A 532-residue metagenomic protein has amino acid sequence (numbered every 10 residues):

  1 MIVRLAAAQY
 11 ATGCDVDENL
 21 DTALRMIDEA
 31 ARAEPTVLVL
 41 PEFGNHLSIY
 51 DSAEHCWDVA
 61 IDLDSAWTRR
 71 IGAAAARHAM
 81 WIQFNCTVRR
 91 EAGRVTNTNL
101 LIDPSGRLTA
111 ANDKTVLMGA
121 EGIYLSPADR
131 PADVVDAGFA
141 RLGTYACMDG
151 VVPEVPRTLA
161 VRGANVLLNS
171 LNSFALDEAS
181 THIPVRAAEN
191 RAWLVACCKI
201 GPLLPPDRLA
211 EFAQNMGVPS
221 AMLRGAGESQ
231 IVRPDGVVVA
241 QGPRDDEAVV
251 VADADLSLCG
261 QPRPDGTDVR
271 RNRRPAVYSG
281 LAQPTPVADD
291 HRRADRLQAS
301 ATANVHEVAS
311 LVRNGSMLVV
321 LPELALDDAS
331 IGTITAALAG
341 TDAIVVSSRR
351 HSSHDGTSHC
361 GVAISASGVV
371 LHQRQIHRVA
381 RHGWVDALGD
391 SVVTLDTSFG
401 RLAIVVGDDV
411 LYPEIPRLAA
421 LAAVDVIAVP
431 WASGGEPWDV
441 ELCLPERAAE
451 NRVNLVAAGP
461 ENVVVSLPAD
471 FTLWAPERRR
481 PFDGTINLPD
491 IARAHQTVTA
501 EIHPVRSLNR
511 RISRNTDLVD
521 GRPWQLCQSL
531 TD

Functional and structural regions predicted by a protein language model:
M1-L5: Extreme N-terminal starter segment of soluble prokaryotic enzymes
A6, L100-I102, Q230, V250 (+2 more regions): Conserved hydrophobic/aromatic positions in well-ordered beta-strands
A6-A8, V135-G138, A299: Ligand-binding pocket scaffold of soluble enzyme catalytic domains
Q9-C14, A301-E307: Short polar catalytic/cofactor-binding loops
V16, D21-S105, T109-A111, S173-A192 (+3 more regions): Cys-nucleophile CN-hydrolase/nitrilase-fold catalytic domain and related Cys-dependent amidase chemistry that acts on
I61-L63, R89-V166, L171-V185, D265-V269 (+6 more regions): Active-site catalytic loop in hydrolytic enzyme cores
I61-Q83, G150-V249, I331-V346, L411-T499: CN hydrolase (nitrilase-like) catalytic-core segments centered on the catalytic cysteine and neighboring Lys/Glu
S257-R293, I502-D532: A short C-terminal boundary segment appended to hydrolase-like catalytic domains
